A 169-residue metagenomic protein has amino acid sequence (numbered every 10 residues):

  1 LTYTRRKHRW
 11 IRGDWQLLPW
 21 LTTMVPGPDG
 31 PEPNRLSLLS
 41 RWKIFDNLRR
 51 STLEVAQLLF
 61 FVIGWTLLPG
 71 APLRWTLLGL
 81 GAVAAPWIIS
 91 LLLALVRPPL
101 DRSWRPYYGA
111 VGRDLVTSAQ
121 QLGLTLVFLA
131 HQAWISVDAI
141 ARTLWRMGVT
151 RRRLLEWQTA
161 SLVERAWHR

Functional and structural regions predicted by a protein language model:
L1-L122, L126-Q132, R146-S161: Non-transmembrane catalytic domains and loops of membrane-associated enzymes and transporters that build or traffic
A130-I140: Alpha-helical transmembrane segments and their membrane-interface junctions in multi-pass membrane proteins
V163-A166: Juxtamembrane membrane-water interface segments that cap and precede transmembrane helices
